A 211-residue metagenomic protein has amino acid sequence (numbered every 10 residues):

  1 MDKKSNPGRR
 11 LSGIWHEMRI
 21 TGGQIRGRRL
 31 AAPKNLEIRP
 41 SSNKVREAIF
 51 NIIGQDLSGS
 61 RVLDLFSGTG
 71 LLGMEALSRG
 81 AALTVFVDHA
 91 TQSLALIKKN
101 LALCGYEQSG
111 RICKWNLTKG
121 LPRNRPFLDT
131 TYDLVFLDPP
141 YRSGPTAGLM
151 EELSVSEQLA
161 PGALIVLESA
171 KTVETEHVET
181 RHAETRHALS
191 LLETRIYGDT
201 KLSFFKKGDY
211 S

Functional and structural regions predicted by a protein language model:
M1-S211: Class I S-adenosyl-L-methionine-dependent methyltransferase catalytic core
